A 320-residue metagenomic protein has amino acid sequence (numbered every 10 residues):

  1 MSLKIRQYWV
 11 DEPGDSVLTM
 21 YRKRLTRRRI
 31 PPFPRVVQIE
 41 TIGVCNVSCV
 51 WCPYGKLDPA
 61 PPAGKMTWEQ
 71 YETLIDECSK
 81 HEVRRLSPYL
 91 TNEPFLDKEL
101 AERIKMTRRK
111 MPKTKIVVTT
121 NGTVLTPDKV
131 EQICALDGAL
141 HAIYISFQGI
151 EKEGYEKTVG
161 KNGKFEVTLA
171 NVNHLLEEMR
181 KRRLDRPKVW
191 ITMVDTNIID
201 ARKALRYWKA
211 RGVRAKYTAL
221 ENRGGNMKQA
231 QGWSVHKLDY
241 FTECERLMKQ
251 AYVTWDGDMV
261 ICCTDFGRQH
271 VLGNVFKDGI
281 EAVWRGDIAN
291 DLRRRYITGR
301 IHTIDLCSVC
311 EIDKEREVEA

Functional and structural regions predicted by a protein language model:
M1-D15, P61, M66, K110-V117 (+1 more regions): Radical SAM enzyme [4Fe-4S]-AdoMet core and its adjacent flexible, acidic and glycine-rich loops/tails across
S2-I143, G154-K157, K161-N162, E166 (+2 more regions): Conserved alpha-helical substructure of the radical SAM core
